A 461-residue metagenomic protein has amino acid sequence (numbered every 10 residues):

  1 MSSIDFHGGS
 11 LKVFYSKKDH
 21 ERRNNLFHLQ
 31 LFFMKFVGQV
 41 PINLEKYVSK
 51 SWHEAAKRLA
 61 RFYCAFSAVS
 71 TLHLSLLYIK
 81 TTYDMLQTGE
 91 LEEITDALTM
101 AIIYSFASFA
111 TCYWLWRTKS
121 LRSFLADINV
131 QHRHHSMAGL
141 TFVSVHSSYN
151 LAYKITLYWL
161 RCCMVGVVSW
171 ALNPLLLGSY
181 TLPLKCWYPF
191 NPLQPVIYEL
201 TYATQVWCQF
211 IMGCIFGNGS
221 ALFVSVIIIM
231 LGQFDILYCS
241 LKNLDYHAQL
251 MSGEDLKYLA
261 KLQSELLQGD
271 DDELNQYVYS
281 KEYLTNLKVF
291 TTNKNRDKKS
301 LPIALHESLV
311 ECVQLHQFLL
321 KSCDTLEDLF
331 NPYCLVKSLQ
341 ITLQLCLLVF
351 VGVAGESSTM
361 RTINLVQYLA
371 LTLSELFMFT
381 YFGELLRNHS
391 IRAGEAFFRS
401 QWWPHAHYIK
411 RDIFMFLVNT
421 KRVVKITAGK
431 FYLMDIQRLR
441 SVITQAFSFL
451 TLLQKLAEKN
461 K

Functional and structural regions predicted by a protein language model:
S2-K50, A55, V145, L157-C162 (+1 more regions): Terminal membrane-anchoring module of integral membrane proteins
S3-A97, V130, H134-I227, G232 (+6 more regions): Helix-loop-helix junctions within predominantly alpha-helical proteins
T95, I102, T118, R122-L125 (+1 more regions): Generic internal hydrophobic packing segments that stabilize the cores of diverse globular domains
M100-S120, M212-I228, G232-Q233, E375-F382: Hydrophobic alpha-helical membrane-embedded segments
W114-R122, N129, A171-P174: Transmembrane-helix bundle segments that line or gate the permeation/cavity pathway in multi-pass membrane proteins
S120-D127, V226-I229, Q233-S240, L385 (+2 more regions): Membrane-spanning helices that line or support transport/gating and their immediate boundary helices in channels
Y202, V206, L222-Q233, A304-E311 (+2 more regions): Short, contiguous, pocket-lining structural segments that sit at or immediately flank catalytic/ligand-binding sites
